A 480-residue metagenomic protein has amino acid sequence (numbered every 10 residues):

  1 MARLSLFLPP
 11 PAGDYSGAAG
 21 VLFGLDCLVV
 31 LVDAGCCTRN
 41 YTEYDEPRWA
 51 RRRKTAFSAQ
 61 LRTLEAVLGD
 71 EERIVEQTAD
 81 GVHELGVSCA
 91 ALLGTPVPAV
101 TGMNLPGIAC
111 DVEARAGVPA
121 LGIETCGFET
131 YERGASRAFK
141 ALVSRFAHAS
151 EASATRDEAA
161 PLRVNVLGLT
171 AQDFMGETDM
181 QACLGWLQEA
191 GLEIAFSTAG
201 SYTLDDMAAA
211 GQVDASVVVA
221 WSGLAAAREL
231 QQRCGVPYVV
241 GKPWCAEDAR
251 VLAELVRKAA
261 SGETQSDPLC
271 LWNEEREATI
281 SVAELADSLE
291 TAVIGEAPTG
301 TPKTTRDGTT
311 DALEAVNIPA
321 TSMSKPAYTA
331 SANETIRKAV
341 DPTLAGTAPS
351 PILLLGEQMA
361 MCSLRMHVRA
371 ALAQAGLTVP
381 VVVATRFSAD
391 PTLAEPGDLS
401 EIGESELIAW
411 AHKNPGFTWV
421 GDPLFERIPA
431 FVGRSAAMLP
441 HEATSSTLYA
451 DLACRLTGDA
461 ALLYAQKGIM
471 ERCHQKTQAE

Functional and structural regions predicted by a protein language model:
M1-E480: An N-terminal assembly and electron-transfer interface module characteristic of large anaerobic redox and radical
